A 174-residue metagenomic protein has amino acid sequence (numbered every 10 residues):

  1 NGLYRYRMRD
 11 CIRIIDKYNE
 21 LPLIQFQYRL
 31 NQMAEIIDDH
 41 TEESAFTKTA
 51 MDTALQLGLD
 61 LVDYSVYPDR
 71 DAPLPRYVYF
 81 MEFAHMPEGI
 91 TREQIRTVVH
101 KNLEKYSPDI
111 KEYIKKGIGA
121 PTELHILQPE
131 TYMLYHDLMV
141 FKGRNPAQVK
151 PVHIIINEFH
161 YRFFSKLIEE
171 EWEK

Functional and structural regions predicted by a protein language model:
N1-K174: AMP-binding adenylation
